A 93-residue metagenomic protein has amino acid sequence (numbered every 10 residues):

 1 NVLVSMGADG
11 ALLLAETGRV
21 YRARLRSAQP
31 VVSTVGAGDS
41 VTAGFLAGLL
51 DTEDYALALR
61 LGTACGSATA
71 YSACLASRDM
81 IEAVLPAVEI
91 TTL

Functional and structural regions predicted by a protein language model:
N1-L93: Conserved phosphate-binding/catalytic region of the ribokinase-like
